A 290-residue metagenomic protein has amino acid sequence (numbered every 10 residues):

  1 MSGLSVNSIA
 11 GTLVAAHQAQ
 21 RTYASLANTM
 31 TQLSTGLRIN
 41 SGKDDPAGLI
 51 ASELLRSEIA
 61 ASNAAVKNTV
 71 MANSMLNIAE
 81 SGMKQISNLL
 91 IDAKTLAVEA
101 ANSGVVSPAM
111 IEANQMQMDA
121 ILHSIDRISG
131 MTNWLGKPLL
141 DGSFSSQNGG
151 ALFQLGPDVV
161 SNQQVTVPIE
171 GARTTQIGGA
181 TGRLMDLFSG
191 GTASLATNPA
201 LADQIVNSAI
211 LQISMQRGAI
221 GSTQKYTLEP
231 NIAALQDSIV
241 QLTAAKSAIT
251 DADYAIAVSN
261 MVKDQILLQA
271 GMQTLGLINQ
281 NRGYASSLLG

Functional and structural regions predicted by a protein language model:
M1-G290: Primary detection of the long, small/polar-rich alpha-helical "axial" segments characteristic of bacterial flagellar
